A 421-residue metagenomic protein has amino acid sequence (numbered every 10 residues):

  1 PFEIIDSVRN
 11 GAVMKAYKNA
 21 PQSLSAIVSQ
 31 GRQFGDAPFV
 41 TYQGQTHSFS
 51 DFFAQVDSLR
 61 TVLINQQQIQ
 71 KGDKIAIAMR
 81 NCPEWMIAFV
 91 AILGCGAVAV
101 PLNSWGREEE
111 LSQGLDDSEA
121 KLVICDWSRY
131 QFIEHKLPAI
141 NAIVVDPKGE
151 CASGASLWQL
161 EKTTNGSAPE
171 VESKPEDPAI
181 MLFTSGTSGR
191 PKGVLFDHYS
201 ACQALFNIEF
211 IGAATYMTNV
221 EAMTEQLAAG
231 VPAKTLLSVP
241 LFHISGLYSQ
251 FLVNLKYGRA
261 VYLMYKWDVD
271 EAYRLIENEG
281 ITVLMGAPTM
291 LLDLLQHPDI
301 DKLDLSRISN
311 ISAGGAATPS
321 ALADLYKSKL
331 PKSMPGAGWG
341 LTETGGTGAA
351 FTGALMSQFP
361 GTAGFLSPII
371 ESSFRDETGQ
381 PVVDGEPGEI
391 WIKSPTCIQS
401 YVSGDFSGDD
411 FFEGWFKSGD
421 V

Functional and structural regions predicted by a protein language model:
V8, S25-S48: AMP-dependent adenylate-forming
P38-Q70, A76-C82, M86-V90, R107-S112: Conserved AMP-binding/adenylate-forming core of the ANL superfamily
G44, Q131-P175, R190-P191, C202: ANL superfamily adenylate-forming
S48-S50, A179-T215: Conserved AMP-binding A3 loop
N165-F183, R190, E225-K234: Conserved pre-ATP/AMP-binding loop-to-beta segment of ANL
C202-S238, F242-T282, H297: Conserved AMP-binding/adenylation subdomain of ANL enzymes
K256, I281-M285, H297-Q358, E371: Gly/Ser/Thr-rich phosphate-binding loop
Q380-G385, E389-V421: Conserved ATP-binding/catalytic segment of the ANL
